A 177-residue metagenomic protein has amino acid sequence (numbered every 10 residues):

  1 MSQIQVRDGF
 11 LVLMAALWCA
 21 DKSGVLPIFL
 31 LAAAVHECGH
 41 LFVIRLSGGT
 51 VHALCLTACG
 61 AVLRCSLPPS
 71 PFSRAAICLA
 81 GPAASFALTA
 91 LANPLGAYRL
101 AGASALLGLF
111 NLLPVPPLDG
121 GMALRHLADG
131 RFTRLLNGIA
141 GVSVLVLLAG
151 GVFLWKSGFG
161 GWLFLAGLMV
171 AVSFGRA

Functional and structural regions predicted by a protein language model:
M1-A177: Hydrophobic transmembrane alpha-helices and their immediate loop junctions in multi-pass integral membrane proteins
